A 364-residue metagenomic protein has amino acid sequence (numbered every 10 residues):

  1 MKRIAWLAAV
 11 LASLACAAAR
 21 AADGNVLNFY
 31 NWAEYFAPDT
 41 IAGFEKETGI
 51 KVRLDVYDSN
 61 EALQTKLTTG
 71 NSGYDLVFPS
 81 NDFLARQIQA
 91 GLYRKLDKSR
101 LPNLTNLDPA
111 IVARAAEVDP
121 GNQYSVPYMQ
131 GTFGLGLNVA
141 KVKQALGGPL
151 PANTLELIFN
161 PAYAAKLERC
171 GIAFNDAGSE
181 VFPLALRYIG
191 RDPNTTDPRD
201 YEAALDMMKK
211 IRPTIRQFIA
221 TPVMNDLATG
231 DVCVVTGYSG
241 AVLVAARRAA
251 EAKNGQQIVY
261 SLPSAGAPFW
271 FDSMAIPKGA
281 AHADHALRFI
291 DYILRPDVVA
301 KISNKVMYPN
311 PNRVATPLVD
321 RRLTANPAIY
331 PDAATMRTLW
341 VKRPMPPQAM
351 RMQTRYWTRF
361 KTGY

Functional and structural regions predicted by a protein language model:
A21-Q87: Early extracytoplasmic/lumenal segment of secretory-pathway proteins
Y74-P79, R216-Q217, C233-Y238: Paired acidic/hydrophobic, glycine-rich loop segments that form the ligand-binding mouth/hinge of periplasmic-binding
F78, L84, I88-T214, T221-A228: Extracytoplasmic ligand-binding site segments that recognize negatively charged/polar headgroups
F83-R86, V234-N254: A ligand-binding cleft/hinge motif common to bilobed small-molecule-binding domains
G136-K141, R187-G190, W270-H282, K301: A bilobed periplasmic-binding-protein/Venus flytrap-type ligand-binding module shared by bacterial periplasmic
Y201-K209, R216, N254-A275: Periplasmic-binding protein-like
N225, A333-Y364: Conserved C-terminal helix/tail region of periplasmic/extracytoplasmic solute-binding proteins
P277-T338: Mature extracytoplasmic/periplasmic domains
